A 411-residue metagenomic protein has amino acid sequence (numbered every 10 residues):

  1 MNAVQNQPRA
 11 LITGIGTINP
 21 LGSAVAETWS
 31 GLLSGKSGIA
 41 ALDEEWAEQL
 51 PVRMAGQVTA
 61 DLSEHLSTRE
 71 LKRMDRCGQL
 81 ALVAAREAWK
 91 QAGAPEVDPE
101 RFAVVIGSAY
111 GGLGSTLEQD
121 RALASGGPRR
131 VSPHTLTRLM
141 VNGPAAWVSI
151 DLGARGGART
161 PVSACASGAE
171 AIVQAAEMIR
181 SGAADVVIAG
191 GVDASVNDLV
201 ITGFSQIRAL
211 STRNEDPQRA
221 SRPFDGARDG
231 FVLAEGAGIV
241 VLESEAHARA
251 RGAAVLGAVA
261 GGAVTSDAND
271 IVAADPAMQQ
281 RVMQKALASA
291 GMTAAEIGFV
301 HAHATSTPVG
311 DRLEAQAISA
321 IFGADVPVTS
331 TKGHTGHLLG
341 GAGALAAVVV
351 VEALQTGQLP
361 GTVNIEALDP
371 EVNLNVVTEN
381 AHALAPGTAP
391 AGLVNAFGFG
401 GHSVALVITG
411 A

Functional and structural regions predicted by a protein language model:
M1-E70, A246-A258, V348-T362, V404-A411: ACP-dependent fatty acid/polyketide chain-elongation machinery
M1-I12, E96-P99, A290-E296, N373-A411: Flexible, low-complexity linker/loop segments at domain and module junctions
N2-P8, A41-W89, R101, G111-Q174 (+3 more regions): Conserved catalytic cysteine-centered active-site region of acyl-thioester-dependent Claisen-condensing enzymes
R9-T13, K36-A41, E215-A290, F299: Condensing-enzyme catalytic core mediating Claisen C-C bond formation in acyl metabolism
G14, L32, A85, V104 (+10 more regions): Conserved small-residue
A81-K90, P144, E243-E245, D275-A290 (+2 more regions): Short, well-ordered amphipathic alpha-helical segments that serve as non-catalytic structural scaffolds within diverse
S125-S132, V173, E177, A194-A250 (+2 more regions): Glycine-/small-residue-rich "gating" segment that lines the acyl/pantetheine channel and substrate pocket
A183-D229, G262-P276, A302-R312, D325-N375: Acyl-CoA/ACP chain-elongation machinery
